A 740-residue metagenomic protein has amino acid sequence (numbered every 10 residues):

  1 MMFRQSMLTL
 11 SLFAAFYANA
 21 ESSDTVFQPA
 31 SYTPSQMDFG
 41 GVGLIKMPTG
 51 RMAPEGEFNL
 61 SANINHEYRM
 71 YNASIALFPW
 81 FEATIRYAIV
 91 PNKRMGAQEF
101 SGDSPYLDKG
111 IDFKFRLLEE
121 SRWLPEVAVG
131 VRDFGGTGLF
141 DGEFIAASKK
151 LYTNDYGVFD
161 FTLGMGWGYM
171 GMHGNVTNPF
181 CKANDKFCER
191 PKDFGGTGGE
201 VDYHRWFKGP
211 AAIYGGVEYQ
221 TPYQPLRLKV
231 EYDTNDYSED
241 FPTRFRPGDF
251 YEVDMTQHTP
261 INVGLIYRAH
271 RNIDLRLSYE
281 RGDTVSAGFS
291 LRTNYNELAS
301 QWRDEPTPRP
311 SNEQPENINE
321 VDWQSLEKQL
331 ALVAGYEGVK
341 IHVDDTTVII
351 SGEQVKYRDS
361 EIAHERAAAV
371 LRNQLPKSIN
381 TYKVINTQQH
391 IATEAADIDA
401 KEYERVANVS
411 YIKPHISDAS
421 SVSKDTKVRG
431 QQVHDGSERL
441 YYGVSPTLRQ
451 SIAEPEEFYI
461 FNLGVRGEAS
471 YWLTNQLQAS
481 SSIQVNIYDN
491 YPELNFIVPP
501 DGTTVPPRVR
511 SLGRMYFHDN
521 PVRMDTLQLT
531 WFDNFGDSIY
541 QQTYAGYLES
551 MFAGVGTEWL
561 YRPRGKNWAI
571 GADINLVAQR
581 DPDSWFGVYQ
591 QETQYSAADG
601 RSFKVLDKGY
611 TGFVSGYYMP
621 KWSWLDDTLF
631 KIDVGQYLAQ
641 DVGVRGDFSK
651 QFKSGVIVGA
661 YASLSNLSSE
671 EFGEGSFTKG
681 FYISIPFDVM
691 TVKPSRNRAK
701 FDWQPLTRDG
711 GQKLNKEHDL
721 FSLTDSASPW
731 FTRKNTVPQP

Functional and structural regions predicted by a protein language model:
M1-A20, F648: Gram-negative bacterial Sec-dependent N-terminal signal peptides
E21-L139, L151-D155, T221-L226, E231 (+7 more regions): Transmembrane beta-barrel domains of Gram-negative outer membranes and organellar outer membranes
S22-S23, N184, D193, T197-V201 (+13 more regions): Flexible, glycine-rich linker and terminal segments associated with outer-membrane beta-barrel/transport systems
F58-L60, T346-Q354: Short, aliphatic-rich beta-strand segments
F58-N59, P79-I85, N92, E120-V127 (+14 more regions): Repeated loop/turn-to-beta-strand initiation elements of outer-membrane beta-barrel proteins
L60, Y71-I75, I85, I111-F115 (+12 more regions): Residues on the lipid-exposed face of transmembrane beta-strands in outer-membrane beta-barrel proteins
S61-N63, S74, T84-A88, A128-R132 (+12 more regions): Transmembrane beta-strands of outer-membrane beta-barrel proteins
A88-D112, R116, G130-G142, K150 (+10 more regions): Outer-membrane beta-barrel translocator/channel fold
